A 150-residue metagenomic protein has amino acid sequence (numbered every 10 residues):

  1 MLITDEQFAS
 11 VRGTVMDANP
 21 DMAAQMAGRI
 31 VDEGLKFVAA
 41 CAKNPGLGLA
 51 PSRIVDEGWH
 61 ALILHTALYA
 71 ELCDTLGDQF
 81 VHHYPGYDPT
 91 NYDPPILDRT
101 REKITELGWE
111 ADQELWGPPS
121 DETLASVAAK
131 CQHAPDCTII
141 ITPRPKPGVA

Functional and structural regions predicted by a protein language model:
M1-A150: Intrinsically disordered, low-complexity, repeat-rich regions that form long N- or C-terminal tails or large
